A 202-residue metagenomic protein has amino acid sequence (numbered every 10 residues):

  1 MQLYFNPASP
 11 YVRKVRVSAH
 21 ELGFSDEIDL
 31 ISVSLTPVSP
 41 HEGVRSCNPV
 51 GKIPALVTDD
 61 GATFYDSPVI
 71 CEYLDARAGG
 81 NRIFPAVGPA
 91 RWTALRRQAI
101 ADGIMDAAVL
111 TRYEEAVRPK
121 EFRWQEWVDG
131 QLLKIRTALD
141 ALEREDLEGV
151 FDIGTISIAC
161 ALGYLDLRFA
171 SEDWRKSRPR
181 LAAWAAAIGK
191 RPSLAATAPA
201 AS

Functional and structural regions predicted by a protein language model:
M1-R123: GST-like domain detector, emphasizing the conserved glutathione-binding G-site in the N-terminal thioredoxin-like
L56, L142, I156, I188-R191: Residue-level signal for nonpolar/aromatic packing positions in well-ordered secondary structure
C71, D75, L95-Q98, L139 (+2 more regions): Non-transmembrane alpha-helical segments in soluble domains of secreted/periplasmic/extracellular proteins
G79, D106, R144-L147, K190-L194: Generic structural signal for secondary-structure transition and capping sites
N81-A86, W174, A195-A200: Short, hydrophobic secondary-structure boundary micro-motifs
A101-A183: GST-like fold's C-terminal all-alpha helical module
K176-A196: C-terminal end-helix/capping segment
